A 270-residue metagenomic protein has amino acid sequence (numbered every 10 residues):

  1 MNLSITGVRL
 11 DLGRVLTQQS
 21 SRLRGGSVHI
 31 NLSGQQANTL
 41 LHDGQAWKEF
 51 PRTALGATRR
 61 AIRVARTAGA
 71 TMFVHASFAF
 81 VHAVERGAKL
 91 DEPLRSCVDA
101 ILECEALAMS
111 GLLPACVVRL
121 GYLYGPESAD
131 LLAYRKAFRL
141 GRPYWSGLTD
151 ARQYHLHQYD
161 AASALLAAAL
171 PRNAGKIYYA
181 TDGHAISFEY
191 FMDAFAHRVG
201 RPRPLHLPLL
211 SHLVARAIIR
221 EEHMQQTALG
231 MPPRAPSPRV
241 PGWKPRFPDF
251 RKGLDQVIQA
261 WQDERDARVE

Functional and structural regions predicted by a protein language model:
M1-S21: N-terminal Rossmann NAD(P)H-binding glycine-rich loop of SDR-like oxidoreductase domains
L3, I186, E222-E270: C-terminal amphipathic/interface module of NAD(P)-dependent oxidoreductases and related NAD-binding regulators
V15, A164-R220, D255-Q256, W261-E270: Mid/C-terminal beta-alpha module of Rossmann-like enzyme folds, strongest in SDR-family dehydrogenases/epimerases
S21-R60: NAD(P)H-binding glycine-rich loop region in Rossmannoid oxidoreductase-like domains and their noncatalytic homologs
G56-S96: Conserved Rossmann-fold NAD(P)-dependent oxidoreductase catalytic core, especially the SDR/UDP-sugar
S77-F78, E105-P126: Conserved beta-loop-beta element that borders a ligand/cofactor-binding pocket
L102, L113, L123-Y134, Y159 (+3 more regions): Glycine/proline-rich active-site loop of Rossmann-fold NAD(P)-dependent oxidoreductases
A133-L156: A conserved pocket-lining segment of Rossmann-fold NAD(P)-dependent short-chain dehydrogenase/reductase
